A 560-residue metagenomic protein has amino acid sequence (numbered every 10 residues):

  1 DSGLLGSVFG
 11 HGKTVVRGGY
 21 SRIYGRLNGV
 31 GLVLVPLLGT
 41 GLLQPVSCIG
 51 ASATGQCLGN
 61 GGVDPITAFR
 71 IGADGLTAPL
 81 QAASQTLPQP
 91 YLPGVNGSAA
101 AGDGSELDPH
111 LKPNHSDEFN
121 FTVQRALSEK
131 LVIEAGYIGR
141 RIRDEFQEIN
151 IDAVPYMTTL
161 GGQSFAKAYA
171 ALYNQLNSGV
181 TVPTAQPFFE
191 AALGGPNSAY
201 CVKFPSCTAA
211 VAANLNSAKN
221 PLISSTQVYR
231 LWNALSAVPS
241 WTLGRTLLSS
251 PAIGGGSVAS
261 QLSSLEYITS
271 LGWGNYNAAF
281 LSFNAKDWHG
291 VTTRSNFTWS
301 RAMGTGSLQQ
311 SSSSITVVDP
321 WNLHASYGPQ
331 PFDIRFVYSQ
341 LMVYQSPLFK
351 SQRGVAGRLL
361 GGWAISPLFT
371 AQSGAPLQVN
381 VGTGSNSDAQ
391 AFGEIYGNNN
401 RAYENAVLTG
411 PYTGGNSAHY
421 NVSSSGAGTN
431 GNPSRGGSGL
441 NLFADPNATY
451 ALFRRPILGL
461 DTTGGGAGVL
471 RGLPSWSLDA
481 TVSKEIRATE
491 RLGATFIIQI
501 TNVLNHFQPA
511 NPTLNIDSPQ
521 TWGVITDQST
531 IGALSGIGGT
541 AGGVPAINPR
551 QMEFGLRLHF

Functional and structural regions predicted by a protein language model:
D1-G41, V337, V343: Structural signature of Gram-negative outer-membrane beta-barrels, strongest in the C-terminal barrel of TonB-dependent
F9-H11, S52-L58, Q81-F560: Short, solvent-exposed micro-motifs at the edges of structured domains
G39-A51, V317: Acidic, His- and aromatic-enriched active-site or binding-groove loops in soluble protein domains that engage sugars
G62: Flexible, low-complexity interdomain linkers flanking nucleic-acid-processing modules
I66-T67: Intrinsically disordered, low-complexity linker/terminal regions across diverse proteins
